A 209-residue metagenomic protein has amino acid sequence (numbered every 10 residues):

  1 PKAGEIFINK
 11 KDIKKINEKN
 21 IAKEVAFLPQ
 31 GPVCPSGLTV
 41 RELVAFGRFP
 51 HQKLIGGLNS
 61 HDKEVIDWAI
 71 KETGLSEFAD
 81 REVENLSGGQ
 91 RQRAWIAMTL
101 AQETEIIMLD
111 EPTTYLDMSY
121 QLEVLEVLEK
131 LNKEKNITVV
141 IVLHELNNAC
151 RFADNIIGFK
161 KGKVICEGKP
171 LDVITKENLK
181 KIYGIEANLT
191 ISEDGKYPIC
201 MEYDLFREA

Functional and structural regions predicted by a protein language model:
G4-D12, N20-I21: Conserved ABC transporter NBD signature motif
A45, S60-F78, E103: Conserved ABC ATPase "signature" region
G57, E82-L86, Q90: Conserved ABC ATPase signature
I107-E111: Catalytic Walker B motif of ABC-type/P-loop ATPase nucleotide-binding domains
L122-K135: Helical segment within the ABC ATPase nucleotide-binding domain
I156-K169: H-loop (His-switch) and adjacent beta-strand-loop-beta switch element of ABC-type ATPase nucleotide-binding domains
I182-A209: ABC ATPase nucleotide-binding domains
